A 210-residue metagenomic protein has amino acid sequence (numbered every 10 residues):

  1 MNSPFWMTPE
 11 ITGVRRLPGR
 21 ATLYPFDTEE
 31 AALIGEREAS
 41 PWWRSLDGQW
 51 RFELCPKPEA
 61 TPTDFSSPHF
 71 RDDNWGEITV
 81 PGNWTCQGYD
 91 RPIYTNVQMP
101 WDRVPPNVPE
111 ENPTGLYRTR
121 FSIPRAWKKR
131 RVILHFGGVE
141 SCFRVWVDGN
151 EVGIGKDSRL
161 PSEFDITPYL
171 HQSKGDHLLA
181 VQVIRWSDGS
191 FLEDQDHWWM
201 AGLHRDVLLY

Functional and structural regions predicted by a protein language model:
M1-L17, A21, P25, A32 (+5 more regions): Accessory beta-strand-rich segments of carbohydrate-active enzymes
F5, E10, V14, T63-D73: Loop/helix patches that line or flank the sugar-binding groove of alpha-linked glycan CAZymes
P41-E53: Mature N-terminal segment immediately following signal peptide/propeptide cleavage in secreted/periplasmic
W42, R71, W199-M200: Extracytoplasmic/secreted proteins and extracellular or luminal domains
R44, P56, T63-P68, S122 (+1 more regions): Beta-propeller folds
R51-P58, D64-P92: Predominantly extracellular/luminal regions of secreted and cell-surface proteins, especially disulfide-bonded
T95, M99: Aromatic- and acidic-residue-enriched carbohydrate-binding clefts of CAZyme catalytic domains
